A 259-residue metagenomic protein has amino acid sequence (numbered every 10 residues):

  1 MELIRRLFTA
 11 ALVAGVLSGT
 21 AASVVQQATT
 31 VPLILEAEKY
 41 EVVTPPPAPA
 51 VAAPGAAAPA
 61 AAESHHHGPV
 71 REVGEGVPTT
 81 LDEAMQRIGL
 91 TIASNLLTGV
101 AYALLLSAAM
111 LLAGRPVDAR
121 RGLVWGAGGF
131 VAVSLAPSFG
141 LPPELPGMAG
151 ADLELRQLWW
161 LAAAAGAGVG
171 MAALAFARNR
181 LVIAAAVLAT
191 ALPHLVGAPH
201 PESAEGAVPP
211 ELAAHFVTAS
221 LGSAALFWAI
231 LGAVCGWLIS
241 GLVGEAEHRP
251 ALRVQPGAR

Functional and structural regions predicted by a protein language model:
M1-R259: Juxtamembrane/disordered regions of integral membrane proteins
